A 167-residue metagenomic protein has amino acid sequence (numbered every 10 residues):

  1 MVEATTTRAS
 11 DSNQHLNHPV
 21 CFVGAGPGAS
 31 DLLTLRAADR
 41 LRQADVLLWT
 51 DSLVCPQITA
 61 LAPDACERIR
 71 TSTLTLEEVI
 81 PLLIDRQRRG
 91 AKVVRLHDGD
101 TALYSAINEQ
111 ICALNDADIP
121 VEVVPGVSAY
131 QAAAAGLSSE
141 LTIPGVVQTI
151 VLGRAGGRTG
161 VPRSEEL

Functional and structural regions predicted by a protein language model:
M1-V127, Q131-A132: Class I S-adenosyl-L-methionine
S10-S12, A37-A38, S138-T142, S164-L167: A generic local secondary-structure boundary/capping motif
A65-T75, I143-R154: Acidic/glycine-enriched edge-of-secondary-structure segments
G90-H97, E140-L152: A polyampholytic, Gly/Pro-enriched intrinsically disordered region
A106, A134-G136, P162-E165: Short, well-ordered secondary-structure micro-motifs
A113-N115, G145, L167: Acidic/polar active-site rim loop that often engages polyanionic ligands
A129-L141: Structured adenosyl-cofactor binding patch, chiefly the S-adenosyl-L-methionine
G153-L167: Active-site glycine-rich loop that binds ribose-phosphate moieties when present
